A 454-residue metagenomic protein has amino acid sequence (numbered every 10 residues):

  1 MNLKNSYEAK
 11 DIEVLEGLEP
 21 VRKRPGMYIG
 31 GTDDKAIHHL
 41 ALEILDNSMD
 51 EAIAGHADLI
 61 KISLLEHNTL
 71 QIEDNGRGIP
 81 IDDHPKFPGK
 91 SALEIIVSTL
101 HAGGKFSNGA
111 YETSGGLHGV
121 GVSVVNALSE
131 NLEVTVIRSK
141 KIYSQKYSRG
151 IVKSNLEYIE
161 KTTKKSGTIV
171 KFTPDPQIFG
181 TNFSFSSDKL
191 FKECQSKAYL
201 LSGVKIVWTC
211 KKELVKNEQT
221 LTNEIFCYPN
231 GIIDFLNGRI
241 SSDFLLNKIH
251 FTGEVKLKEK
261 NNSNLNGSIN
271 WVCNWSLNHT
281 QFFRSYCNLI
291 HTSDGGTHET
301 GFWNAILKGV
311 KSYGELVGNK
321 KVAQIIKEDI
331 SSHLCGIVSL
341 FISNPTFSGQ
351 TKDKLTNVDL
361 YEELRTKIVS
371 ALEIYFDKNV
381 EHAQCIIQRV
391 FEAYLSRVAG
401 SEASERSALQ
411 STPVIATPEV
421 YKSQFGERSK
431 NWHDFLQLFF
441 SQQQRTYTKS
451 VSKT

Functional and structural regions predicted by a protein language model:
M1-K10, L18, L42, D50-A52 (+8 more regions): GHKL-family ATPase ATP-binding module
K10, D33, P85-G89, Y228: Residue-level signature of the cytosolic catalytic core of signaling kinases
P20, L70, P80-D82, F87 (+1 more regions): Conserved P-loop/Walker A NTP-binding site and adjacent catalytic elements of P-loop NTPases
K23-A41: Conserved short strand/loop->alpha-helix "switch" segment adjacent to the catalytic nucleotide/phosphoryl-transfer site
I81-G103: Short conserved segment of the HATPase_c
